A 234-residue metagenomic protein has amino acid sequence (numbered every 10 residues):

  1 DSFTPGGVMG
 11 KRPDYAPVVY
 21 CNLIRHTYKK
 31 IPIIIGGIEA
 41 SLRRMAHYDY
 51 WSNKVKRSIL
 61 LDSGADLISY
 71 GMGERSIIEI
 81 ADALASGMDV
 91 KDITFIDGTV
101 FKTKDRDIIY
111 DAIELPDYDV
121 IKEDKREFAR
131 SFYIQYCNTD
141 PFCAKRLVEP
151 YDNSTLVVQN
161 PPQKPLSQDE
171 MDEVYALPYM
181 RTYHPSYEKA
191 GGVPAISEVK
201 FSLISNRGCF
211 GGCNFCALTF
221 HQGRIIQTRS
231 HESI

Functional and structural regions predicted by a protein language model:
D1-D152: Glycine-rich beta-alpha loop elements in corrinoid/cobalamin-binding modules across cobalamin-dependent enzymes
G6-D14, K164, S202, N206: Short acidic-aromatic active-site loops that bind/stabilize oxyanions
Y28, G37-A40, S69, P178 (+2 more regions): Short, flexible loop/turn elements at secondary-structure junctions
A40-R44, S76-I78, S167, F210-N214 (+1 more regions): Flexible loop/turn segments at secondary-structure boundaries
D66, V174, C209, C213 (+1 more regions): Conserved, mostly hydrophobic/aromatic
D117-V199: Ferredoxin-type iron-sulfur electron-transfer modules and their immediate structural context
A190-A217: N-terminal pre-triad scaffold of radical SAM enzymes
Q222-I234: Conserved alpha-helical substructure of the radical SAM core
